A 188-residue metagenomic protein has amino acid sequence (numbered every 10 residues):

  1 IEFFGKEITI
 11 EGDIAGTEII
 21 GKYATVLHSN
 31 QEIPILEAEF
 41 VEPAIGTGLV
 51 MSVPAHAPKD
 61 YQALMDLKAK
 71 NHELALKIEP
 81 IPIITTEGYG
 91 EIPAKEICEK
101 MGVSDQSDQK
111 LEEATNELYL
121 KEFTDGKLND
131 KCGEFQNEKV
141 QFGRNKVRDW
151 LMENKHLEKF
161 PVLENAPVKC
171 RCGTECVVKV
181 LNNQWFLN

Functional and structural regions predicted by a protein language model:
I1-L49: Protease-associated
Y23, T47-N188: Residue patterns forming the tRNA-binding/recognition surfaces of aminoacyl-tRNA synthetases and related DALR
